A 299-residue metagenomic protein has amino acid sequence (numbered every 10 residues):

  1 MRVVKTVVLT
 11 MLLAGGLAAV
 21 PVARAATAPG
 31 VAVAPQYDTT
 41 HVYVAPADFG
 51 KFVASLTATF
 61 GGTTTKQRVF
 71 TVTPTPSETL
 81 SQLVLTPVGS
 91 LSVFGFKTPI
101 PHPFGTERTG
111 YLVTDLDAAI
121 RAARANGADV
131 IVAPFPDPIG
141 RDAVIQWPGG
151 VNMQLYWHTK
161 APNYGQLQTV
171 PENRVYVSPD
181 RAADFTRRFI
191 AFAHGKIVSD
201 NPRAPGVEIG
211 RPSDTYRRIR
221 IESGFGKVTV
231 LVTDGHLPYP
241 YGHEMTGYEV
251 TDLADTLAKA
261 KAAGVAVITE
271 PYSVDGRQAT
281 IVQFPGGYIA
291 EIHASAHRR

Functional and structural regions predicted by a protein language model:
M1-T6: Positively charged n-region of N-terminal signal peptides that target proteins for export
V7-A19: Bacterial N-terminal signal peptides
A19-A25: Sec/Tat signal peptide C-region and signal peptidase I cleavage site
V31-A34, H41-V88, A125, A133-P148 (+5 more regions): Core segments of cupin and vicinal oxygen chelate
P35-A47, Q82-V84, F96-A122, R141-Q146 (+3 more regions): Vicinal oxygen chelate
L91-F96, A128-I131: Catalytic cores of nucleotide-enabled group-transfer and carboxylate-activating enzymes in metabolic and assembly-line
A143-Y164: Short, structured interface segments
Y156-A161, I292-R299: Short beta->alpha transition motifs characteristic of CBS
